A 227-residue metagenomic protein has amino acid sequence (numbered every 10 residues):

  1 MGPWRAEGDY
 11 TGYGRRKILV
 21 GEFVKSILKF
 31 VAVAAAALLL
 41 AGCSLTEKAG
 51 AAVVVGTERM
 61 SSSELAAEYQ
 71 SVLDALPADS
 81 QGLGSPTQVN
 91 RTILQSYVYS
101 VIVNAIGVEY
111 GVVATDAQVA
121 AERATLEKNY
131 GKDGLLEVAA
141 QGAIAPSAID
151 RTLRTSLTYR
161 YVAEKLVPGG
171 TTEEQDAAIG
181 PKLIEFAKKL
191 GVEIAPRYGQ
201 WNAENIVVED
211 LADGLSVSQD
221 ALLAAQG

Functional and structural regions predicted by a protein language model:
M1-P86, I184-G227: Short, low-structural-confidence N-terminal segments
A32, S61, E122, T158 (+1 more regions): Alpha-helical structural motif
L45-I144: N-terminal targeting/tethering segments
P86-E109, K128-G199: Solvent-exposed, amphipathic alpha-helical "stalk/arm" or coiled-coil-like segments used as scaffolds
D116-E127, I149-V162, V207-A225: Hydrophobic transmembrane alpha-helix bundles
